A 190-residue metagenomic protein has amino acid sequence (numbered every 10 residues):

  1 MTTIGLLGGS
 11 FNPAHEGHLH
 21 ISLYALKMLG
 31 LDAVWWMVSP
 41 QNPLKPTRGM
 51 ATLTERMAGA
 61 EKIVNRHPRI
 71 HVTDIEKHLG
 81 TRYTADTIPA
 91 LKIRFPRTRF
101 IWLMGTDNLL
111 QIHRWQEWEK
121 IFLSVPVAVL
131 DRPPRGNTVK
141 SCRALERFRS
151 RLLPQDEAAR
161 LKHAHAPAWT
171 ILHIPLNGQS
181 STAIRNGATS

Functional and structural regions predicted by a protein language model:
M1-S190: Nucleotidyltransferase catalytic core that binds NTPs
